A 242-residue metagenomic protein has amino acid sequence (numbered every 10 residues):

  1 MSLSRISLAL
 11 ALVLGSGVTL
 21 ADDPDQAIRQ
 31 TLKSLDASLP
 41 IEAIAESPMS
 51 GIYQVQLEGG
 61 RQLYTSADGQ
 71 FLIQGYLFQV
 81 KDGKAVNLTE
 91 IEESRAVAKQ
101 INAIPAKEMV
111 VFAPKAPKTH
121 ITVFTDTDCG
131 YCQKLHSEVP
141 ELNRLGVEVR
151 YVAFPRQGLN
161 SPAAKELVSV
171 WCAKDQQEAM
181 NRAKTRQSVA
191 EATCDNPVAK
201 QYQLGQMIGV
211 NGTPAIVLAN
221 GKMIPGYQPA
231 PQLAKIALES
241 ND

Functional and structural regions predicted by a protein language model:
M1-S7: Bacterial N-terminal signal peptides that target proteins for export
L8-L14: Hydrophobic helical h-region of N-terminal Sec-dependent signal peptides in bacterial secretory/periplasmic proteins
G15-T19: N-terminal signal peptide c-region/cleavage motif recognized by signal peptidases
P24-V111: Extracytoplasmic c-type cytochrome modules immediately beyond a signal peptide or single-pass transmembrane anchor
I41-E42, I52-L57, R61-Y64, D68-A85 (+3 more regions): Thiol/selenol-based redox catalytic cores and closely related redox-interacting motifs
F112-Q133, E148-V149: Short active-site neighborhood of thiol/selenol oxidoreductases, capturing the structured segment around
P117-H120, L145-R150, Q176-A179, T213: Loop/turn elements at helix/coil->beta-strand transitions in domains of secreted/extracellular proteins
A153-P155: Residue-level recognition of beta-strand->loop/alpha-helix junctions
